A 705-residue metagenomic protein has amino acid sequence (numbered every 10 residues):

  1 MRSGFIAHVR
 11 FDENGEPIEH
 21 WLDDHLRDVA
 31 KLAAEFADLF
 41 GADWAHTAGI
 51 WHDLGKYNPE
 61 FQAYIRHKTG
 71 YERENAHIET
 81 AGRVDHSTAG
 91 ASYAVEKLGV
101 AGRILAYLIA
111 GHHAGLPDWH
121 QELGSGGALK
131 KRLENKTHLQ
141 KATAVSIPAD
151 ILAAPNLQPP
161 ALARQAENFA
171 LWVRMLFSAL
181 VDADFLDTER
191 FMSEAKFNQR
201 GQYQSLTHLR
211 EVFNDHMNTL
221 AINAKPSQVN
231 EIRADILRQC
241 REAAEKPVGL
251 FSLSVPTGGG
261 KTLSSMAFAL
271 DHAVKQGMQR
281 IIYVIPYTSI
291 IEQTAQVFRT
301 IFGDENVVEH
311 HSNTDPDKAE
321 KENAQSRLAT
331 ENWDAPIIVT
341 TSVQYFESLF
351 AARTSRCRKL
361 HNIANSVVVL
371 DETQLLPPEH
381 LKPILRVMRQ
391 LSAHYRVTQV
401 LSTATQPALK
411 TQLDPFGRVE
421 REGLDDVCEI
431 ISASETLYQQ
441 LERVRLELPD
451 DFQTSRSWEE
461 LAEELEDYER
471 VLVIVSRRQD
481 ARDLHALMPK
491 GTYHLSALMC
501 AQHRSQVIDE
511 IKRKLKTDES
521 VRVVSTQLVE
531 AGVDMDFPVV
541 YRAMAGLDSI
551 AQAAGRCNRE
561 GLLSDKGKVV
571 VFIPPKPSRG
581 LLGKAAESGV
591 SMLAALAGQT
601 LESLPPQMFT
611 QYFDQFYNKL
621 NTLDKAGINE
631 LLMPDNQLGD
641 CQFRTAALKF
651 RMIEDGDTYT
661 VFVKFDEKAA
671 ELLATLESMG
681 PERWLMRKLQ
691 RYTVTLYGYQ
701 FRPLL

Functional and structural regions predicted by a protein language model:
M1-H216: Accessory nucleic-acid engagement/destabilization modules that flank
V9-F11, T288, E309-E322, V475-Q479 (+2 more regions): Conserved helicase motor
A42, S392, E459-Y468, I474 (+7 more regions): C-terminal helicase lobe and adjacent C-terminal extensions/tails of nucleic-acid helicase motors
P247-A269: Walker A/P-loop
L270, M278-I301, T314, A408: Conserved Walker A/P-loop ATP-binding site and its immediately adjacent core in helicase/helicase-like ATPase domains
G303-F350: Inter-Walker segment of RecA-like/P-loop motor cores
S342-F346, R356-H394, Q399: SF2 helicase catalytic motif II
T405-E466: Interdomain hinge/linker at the junction between the two RecA-like core domains of SF2 helicases
